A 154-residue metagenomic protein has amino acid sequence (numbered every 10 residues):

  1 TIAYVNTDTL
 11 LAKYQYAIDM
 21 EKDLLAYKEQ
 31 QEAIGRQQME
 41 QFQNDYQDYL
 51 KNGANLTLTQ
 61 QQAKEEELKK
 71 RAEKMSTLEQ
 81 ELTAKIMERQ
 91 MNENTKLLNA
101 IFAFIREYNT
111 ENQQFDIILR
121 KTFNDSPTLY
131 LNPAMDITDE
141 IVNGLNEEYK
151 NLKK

Functional and structural regions predicted by a protein language model:
T1-K154: Amphipathic, charged alpha-helical segments and their helix-to-coil junctions in extracytoplasmic/peripheral assemblies
